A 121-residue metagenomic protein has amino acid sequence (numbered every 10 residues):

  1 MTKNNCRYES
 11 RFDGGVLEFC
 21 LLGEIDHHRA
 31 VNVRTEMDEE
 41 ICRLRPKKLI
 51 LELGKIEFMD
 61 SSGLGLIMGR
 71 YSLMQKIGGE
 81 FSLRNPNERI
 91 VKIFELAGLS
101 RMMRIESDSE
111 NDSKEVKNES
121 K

Functional and structural regions predicted by a protein language model:
M1-E57, S72-K121: STAS-like cytosolic regulatory interaction modules
D60: ABC-family nucleotide-binding domains
I67-R70: Histidine-anchored nucleotide/phosphate-binding helix
